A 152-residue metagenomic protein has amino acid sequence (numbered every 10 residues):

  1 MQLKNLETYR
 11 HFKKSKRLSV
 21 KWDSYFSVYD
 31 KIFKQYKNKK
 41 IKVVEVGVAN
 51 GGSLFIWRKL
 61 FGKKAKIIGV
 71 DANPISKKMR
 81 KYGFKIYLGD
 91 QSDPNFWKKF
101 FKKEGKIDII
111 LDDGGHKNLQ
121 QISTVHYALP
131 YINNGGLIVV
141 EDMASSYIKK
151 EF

Functional and structural regions predicted by a protein language model:
M1-L111, G115-V140, A144-F152: A short alpha-helical cap/connector motif
